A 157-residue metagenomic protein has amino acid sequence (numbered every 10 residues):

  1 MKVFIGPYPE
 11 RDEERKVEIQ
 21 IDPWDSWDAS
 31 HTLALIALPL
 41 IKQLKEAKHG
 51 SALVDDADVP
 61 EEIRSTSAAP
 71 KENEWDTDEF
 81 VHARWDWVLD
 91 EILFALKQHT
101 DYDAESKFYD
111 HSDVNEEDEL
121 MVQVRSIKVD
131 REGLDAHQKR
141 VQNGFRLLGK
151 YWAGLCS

Functional and structural regions predicted by a protein language model:
M1-Y151: Long, non-globular targeting/processing and low-complexity regions
